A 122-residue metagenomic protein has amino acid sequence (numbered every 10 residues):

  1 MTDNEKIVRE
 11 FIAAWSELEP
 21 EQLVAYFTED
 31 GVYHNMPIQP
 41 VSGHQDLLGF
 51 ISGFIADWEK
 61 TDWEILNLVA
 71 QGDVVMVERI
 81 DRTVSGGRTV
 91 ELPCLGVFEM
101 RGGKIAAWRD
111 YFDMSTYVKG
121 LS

Functional and structural regions predicted by a protein language model:
T2-D30: Short acidic-aromatic low-complexity motifs
P20-G72: A solvent-exposed, acidic/Ser-Thr-rich amphipathic alpha-helical stretch
I51, W63-V69, I80-R82, P93-F98: Hydrophobic/aromatic beta-strand elements that line small-molecule binding cavities or substrate pockets in beta-rich
M76, V90-L92: Anionic, Ser/Thr-rich low-complexity intrinsically disordered regions
G87-T89, Y117-S122: A short, polar/proline- and glycine-enriched secondary-structure boundary/capping micro-motif
V97-K119: Short beta-strand edge/turn micro-motifs at domain boundaries
